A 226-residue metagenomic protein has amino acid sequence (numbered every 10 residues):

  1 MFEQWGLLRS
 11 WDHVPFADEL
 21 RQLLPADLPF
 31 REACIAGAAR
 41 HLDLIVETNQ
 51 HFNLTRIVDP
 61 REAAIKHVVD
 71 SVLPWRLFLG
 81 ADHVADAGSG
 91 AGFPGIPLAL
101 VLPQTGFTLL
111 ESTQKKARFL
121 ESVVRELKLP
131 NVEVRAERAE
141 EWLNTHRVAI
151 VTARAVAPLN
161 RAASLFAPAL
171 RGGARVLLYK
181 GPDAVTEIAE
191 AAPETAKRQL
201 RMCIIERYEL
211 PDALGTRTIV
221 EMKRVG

Functional and structural regions predicted by a protein language model:
F2-A85, K115-V132: Class I SAM-dependent transferase core
Q4-G6, G95, Q104-T108, S112-G226: S-adenosylmethionine
A87-S89: Conserved beta-strand/loop positions that form the S-adenosyl-L-methionine
L98: Aromatic pocket-lining residues of Rossmann-like dinucleotide-binding sites
V101: Walker A/P-loop NTP-binding motif
